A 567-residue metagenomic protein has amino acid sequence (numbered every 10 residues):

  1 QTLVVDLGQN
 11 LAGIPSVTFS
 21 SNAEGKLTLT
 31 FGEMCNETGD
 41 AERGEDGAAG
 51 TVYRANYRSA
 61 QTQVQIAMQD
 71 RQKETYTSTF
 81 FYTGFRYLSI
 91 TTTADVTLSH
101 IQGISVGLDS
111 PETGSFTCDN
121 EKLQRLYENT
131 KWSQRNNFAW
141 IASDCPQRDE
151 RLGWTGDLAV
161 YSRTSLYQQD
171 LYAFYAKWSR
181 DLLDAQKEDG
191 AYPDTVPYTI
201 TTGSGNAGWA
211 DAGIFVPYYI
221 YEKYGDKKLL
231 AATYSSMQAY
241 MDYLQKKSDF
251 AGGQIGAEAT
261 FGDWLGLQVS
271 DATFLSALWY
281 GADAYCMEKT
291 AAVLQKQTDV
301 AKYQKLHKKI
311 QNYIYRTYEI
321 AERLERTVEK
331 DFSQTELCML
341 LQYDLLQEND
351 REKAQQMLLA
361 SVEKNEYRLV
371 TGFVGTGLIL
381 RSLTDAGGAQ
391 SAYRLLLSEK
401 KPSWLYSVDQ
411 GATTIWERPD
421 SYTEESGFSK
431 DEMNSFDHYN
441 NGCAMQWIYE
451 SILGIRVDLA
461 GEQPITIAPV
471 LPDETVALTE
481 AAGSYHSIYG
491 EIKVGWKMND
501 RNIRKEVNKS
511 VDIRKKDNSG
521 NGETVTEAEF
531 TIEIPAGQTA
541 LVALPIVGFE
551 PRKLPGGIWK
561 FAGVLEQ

Functional and structural regions predicted by a protein language model:
Q1-R148, G156-D157, A173-F174, D194-Y198 (+3 more regions): Extracellular/oxidizing-compartment recognition motifs
G39, Q390-Q567: Non-catalytic C-terminal accessory modules of carbohydrate-active enzymes
Q72, I141-R148, L158-A159, L265 (+2 more regions): Flexible glycine/proline-enriched surface loops and loop-helix/loop-strand junctions
Y87, D95-N129, R135, A142-D194 (+9 more regions): Active-site acid/base region of carbohydrate-active enzymes
V216-Y219, D283-C286, T290, Y343 (+2 more regions): Core register positions within helices of long alpha-helical scaffolds
P217, A277, A284, E336-L337 (+1 more regions): TPR repeat positional signature
D226, Y280, L340, I379 (+5 more regions): Hydrophobic, well-ordered secondary-structure elements that form the walls of internal hydrophobic environments
V328-M433: Extracellular polysaccharide-recognition and catalytic grooves
